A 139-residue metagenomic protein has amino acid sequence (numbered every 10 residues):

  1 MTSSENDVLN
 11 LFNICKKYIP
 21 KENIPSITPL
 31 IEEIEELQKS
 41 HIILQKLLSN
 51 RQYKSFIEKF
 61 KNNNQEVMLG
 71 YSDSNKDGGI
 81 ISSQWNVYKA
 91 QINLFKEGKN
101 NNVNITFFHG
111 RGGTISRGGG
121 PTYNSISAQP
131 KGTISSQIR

Functional and structural regions predicted by a protein language model:
M1-N6, L11, I27-T28: C-terminal amphipathic alpha-helical interaction region
N10-Y18: Histidine-anchored nucleotide/phosphate-binding helix
I19-R139: Catalytic or ion-translocation cores adjacent to nucleophile or general acid/base/metal-coordination motifs in diverse
